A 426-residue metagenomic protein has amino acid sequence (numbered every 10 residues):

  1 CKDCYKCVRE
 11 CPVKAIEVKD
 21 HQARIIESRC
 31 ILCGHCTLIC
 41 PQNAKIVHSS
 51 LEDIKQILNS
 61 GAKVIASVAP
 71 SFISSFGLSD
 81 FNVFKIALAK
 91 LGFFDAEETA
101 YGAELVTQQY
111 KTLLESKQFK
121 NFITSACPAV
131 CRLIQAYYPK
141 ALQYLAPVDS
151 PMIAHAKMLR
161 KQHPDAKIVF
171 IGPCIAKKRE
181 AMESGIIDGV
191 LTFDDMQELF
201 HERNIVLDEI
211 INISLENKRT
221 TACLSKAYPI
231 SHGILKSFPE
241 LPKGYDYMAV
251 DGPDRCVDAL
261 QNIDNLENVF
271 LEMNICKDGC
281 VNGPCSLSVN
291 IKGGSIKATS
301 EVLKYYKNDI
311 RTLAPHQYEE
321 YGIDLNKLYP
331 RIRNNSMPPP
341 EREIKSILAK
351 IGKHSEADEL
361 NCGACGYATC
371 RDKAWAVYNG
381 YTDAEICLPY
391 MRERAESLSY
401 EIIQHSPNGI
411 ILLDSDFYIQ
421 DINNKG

Functional and structural regions predicted by a protein language model:
C1-D3, R29-C30, E267, K350-E356: Short, flexible, mixed-charge glycine/proline-rich loop motifs that serve as phosphate/nucleic-acid-contacting
K2-I26, I31, H35-L51, P284-V289 (+2 more regions): Iron-sulfur cluster-binding cysteine motifs and their immediate structural context in ferredoxin-like electron-transfer
H48-A349, S355, A368-N379: Iron-sulfur-associated redox domains of electron-transfer enzymes in respiratory and anaerobic energy metabolism
L78, G363-Y367, L413: Conserved phosphate/pyrophosphate-binding and hydrolysis machinery centered on Walker-type P-loop NTPases, extending
H354, G363, I402-I403: Replace "in large, NTP-powered and nucleic-acid-processing enzymes" with "in large, NTP-powered factors and other
Y378, L388-E393, S397: Sterile Alpha Motif
A395-G426: Sensory modules in modular signal-transduction proteins
